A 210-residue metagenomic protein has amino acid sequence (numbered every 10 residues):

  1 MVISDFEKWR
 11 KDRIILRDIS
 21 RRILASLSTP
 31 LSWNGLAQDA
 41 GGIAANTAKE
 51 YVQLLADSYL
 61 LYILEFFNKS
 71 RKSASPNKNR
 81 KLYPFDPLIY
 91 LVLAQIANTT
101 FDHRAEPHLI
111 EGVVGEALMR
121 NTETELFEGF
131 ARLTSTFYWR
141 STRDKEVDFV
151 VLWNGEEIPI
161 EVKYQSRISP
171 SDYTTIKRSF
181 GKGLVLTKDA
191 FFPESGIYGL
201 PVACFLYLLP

Functional and structural regions predicted by a protein language model:
M1-V147, V151-N154: Accessory nucleic acid-recognition modules appended to NTPase machines
F137, I158, L184-V185: A structural signal for isolated positions on well-ordered beta-strands in alpha/beta enzyme cores
D148, E157, G181: Conserved acidic residues
L152-I168: Active-site ExK catalytic segment of metal-dependent nucleases
K163-F205: Catalytic cores of nucleic-acid endonucleases
